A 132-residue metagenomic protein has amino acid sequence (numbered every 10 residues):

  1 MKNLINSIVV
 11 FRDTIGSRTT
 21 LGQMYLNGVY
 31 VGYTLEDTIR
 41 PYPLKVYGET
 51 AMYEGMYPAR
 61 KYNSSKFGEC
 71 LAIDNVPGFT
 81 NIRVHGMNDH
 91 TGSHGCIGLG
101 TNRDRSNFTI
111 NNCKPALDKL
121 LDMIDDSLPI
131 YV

Functional and structural regions predicted by a protein language model:
M1-L128: Cell wall/extracellular polymer interaction/catalysis modules
Y131-V132: Divalent-metal-activated hydrolytic enzyme cores
